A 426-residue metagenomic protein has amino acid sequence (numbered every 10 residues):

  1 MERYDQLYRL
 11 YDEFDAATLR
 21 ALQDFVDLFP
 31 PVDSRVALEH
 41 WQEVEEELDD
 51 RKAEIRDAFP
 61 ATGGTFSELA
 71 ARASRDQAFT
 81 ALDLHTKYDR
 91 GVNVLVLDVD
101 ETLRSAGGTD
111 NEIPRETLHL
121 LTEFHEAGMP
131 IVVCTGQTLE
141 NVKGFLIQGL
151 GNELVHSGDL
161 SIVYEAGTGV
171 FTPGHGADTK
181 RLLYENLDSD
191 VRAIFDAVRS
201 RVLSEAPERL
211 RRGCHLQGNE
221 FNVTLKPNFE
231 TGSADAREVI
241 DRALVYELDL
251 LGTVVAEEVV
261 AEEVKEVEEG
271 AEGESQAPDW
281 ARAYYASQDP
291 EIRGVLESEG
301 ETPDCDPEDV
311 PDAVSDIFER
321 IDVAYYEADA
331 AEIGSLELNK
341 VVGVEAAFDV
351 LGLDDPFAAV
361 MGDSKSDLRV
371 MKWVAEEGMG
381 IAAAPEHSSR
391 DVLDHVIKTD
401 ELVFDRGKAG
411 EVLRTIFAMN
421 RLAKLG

Functional and structural regions predicted by a protein language model:
M1-L97, E116, E123: Non-catalytic pre-domain segments flanking phosphatase-related domains
M1-Q42, E208-H215, E220-E230, A261-Y285: Extreme N-terminal leader/targeting regions
R3-F29, K52-G64, R90, A330-G426: Mg2+-dependent phosphoryl-transfer enzymes with acidic/Ser/Thr/Gly-rich catalytic loops
T86-N111, V133, M371: Asp-based phosphoryl-transfer active-site loop
V94-V96, S161, A358-A359: Hydrophobic "anchor" residues on beta-strands that sit immediately upstream of conserved functional sites
R115-Q217, H387-S388: Active-site phosphate-binding/coordination module
V142-L146, L225, R369-W373: A short acidic (Asp/Glu
H215-A359, D367-L368: Conserved acidic, metal-coordinating active-site core of Asp-based, Mg2+-dependent phosphoryl-transfer enzymes
